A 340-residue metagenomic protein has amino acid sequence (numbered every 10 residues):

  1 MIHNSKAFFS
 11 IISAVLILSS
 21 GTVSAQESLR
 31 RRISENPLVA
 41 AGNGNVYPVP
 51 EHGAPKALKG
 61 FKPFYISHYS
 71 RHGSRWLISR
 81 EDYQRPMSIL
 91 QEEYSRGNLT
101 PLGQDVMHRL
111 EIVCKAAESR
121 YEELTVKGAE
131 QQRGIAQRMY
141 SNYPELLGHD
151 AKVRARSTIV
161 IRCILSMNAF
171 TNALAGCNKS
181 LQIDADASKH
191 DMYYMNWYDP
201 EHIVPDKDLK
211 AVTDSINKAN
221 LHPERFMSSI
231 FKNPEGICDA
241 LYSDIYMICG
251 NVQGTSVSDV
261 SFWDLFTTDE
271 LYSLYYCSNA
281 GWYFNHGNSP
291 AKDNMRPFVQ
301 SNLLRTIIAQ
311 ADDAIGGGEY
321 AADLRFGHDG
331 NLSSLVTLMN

Functional and structural regions predicted by a protein language model:
M1-E27: Bacterial Sec-dependent N-terminal signal peptides
Q26-K152, T158-A322, G327-N340: Signature for phosphate-centric chemistry
